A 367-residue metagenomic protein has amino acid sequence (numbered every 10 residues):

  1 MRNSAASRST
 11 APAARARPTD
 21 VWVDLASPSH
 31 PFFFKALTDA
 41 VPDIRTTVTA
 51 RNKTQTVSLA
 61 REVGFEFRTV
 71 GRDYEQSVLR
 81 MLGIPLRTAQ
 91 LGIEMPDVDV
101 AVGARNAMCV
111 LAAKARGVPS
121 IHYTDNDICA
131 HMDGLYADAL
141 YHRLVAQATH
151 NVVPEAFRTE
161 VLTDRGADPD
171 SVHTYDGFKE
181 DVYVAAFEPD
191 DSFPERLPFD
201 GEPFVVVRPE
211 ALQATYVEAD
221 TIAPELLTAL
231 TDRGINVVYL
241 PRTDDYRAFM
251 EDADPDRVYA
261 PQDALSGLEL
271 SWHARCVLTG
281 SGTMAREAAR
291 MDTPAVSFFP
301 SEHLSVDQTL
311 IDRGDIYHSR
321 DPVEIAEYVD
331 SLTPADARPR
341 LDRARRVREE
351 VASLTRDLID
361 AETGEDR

Functional and structural regions predicted by a protein language model:
M1-V21, A60, F193-L197, P339-R367: Haloarchaeal acidic low-complexity proteome signature biased toward cell-envelope/secretome components but also
R2, A148-A219: A nucleotide-sugar donor-handling region in carbohydrate enzymes
L25, P42-G83: Conserved nucleotide-sugar phosphate-binding/catalytic loop shared by glycosyltransferases and other
K53, V63-Y74, V207-P209, L227-P261: Catalytic donor nucleotide-activated moiety binding site of glycosyltransferases and closely related
L82-L91, D244-M284: Donor nucleotide-activated moiety binding/catalytic core segment of transferases that use nucleotide-activated donors
A101-A112, H122, L270-D307: A donor-sugar binding/catalytic signature common to diverse glycosyltransferases and related nucleotide-sugar
H122, C129-V153, S271: A conserved, positively charged/aromatic
R290-S331: Catalytic binding pocket for nucleotide-activated donors in carbohydrate/polymer assembly enzymes
